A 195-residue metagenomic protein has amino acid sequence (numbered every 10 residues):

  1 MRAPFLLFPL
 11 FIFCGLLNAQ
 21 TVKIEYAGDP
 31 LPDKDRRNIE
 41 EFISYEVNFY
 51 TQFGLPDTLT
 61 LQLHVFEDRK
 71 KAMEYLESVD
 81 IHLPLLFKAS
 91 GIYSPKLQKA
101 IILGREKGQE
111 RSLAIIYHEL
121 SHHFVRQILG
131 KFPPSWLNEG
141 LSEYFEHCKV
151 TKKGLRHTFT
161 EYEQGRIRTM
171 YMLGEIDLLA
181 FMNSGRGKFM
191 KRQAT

Functional and structural regions predicted by a protein language model:
P4-C14: Sec-dependent N-terminal signal peptides
F11, V79, C148-K149: Alpha-helix boundary/capping residues
F13, E119, Q193-A194: Short intrinsically disordered, low-complexity coil segments enriched in acidic
C14, D68, H147: Residue-level marker of positions within ordered structural domains that often coincide with functionally constrained
G15-A19: Sec/Tat signal peptide C-region and signal peptidase I cleavage site
Q20-P134: Juxtacatalytic substrate-recognition/specificity segment
P84-S94, A100, L129-T195: Acidic/His/Gly-enriched intrinsically disordered linker/tail segments that often contain short helix/coil "MoRF-like"
